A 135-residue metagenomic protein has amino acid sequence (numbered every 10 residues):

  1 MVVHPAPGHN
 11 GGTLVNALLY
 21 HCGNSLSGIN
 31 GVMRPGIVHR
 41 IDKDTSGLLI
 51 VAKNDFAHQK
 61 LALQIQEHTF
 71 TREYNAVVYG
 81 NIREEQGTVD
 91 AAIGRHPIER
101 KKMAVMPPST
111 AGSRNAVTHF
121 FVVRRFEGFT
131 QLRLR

Functional and structural regions predicted by a protein language model:
M1-R135: RNA pseudouridine synthases
